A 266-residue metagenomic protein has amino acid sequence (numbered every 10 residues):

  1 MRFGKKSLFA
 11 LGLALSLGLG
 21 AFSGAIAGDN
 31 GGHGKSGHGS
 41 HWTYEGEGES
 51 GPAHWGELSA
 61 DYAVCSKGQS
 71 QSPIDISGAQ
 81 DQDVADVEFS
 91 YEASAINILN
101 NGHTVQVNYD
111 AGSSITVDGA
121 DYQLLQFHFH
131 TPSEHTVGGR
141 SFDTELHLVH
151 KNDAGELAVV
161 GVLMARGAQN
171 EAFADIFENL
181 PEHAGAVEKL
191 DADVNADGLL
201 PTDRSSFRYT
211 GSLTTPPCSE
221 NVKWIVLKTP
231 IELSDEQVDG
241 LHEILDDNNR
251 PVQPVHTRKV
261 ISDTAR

Functional and structural regions predicted by a protein language model:
R2-S7, G12, G20-R266: Alpha-carbonic anhydrase
